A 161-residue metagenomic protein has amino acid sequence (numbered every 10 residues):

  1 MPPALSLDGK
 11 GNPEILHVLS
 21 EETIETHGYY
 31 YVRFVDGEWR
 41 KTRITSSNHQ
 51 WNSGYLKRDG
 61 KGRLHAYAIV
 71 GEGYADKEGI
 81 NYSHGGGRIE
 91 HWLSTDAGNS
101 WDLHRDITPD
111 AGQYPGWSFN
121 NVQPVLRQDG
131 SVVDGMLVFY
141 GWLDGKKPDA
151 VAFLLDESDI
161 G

Functional and structural regions predicted by a protein language model:
M1-G161: Extracellular, repeat-based ectodomains that mediate carbohydrate processing or recognition
